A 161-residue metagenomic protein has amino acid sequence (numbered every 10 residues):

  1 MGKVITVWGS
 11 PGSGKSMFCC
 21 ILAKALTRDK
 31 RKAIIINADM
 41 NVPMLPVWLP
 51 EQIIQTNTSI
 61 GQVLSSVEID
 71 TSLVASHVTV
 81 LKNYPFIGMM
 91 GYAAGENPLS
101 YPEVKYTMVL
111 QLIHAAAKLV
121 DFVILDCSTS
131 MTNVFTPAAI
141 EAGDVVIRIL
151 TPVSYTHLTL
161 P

Functional and structural regions predicted by a protein language model:
G2-N41, L45, A116: Walker A/P-loop phosphate-binding motif and the immediately C-terminal alpha-helix
A33, F122, I140: Hydrophobic "anchor" residues on beta-strands that sit immediately upstream of conserved functional sites
I35-K118: P-loop/Walker-type NTP enzyme "switch/lid" segment
I36, M90-Y92, I124-D126, I147-T151: Conserved beta-strand segments of the P-loop GTPase G domain that flank and frequently precede/overlap
A116-T132: Switch II (G3) loop of P-loop NTPases
F135-P152: Inter-motif core of Ras-like GTPase G domains
T156-P161: Conserved small/polar residues in nucleotide/adenosyl-binding loops
